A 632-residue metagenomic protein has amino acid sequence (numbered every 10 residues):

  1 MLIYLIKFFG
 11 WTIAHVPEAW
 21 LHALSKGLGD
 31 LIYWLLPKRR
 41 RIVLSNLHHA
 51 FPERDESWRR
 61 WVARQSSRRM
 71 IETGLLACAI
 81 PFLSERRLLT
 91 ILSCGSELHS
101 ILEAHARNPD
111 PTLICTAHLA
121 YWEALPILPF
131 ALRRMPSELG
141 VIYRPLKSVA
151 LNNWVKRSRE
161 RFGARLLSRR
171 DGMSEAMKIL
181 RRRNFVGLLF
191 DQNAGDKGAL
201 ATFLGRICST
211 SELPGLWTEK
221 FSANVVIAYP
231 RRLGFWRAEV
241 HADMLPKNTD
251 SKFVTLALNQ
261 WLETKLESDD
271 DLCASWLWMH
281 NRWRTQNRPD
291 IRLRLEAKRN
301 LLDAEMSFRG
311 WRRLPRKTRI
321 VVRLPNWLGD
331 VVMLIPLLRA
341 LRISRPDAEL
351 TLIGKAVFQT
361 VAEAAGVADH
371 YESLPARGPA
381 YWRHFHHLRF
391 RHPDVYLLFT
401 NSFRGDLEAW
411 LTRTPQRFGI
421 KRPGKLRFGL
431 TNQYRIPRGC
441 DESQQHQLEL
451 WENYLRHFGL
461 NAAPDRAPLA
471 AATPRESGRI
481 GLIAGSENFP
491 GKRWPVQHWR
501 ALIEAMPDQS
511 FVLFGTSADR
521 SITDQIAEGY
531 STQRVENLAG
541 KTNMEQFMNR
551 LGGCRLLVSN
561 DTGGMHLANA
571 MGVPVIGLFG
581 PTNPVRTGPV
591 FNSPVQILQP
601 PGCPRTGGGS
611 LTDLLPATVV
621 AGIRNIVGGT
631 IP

Functional and structural regions predicted by a protein language model:
M1-T116, Y121, N153, R157 (+2 more regions): Membrane-anchoring hydrophobic helices of lipid-metabolizing enzymes
R39, S57, I71-T73, E103 (+6 more regions): Catalytic machinery of carbohydrate-active enzymes, primarily nucleotide-sugar-dependent glycosyltransferases
R64, A106-R107, A131, R170-R313 (+2 more regions): Non-catalytic C-terminal accessory region of glycerolipid acyltransferases and related lyso-lipid remodeling enzymes
R86, R157-R165, A199-F203, Y371 (+1 more regions): Short, basic, glycine/proline-bearing loop/turn elements
D110-R170, D196-A199, T351-I353: Catalytic core of membrane glycerolipid acyltransferases/transacylases, capturing the structured, soluble-facing
D110-T116, L139, N184-L188, A223 (+4 more regions): Generic beta-sheet signal
P111, E138-G140, R165, F185 (+6 more regions): Proline-centered loop/turn at the N-terminus of a beta-strand
I142, I207-E212, P437-Q444: A short acidic, glycine-rich active-site loop that binds or catalyzes chemistry on phosphate/adenosine moieties
